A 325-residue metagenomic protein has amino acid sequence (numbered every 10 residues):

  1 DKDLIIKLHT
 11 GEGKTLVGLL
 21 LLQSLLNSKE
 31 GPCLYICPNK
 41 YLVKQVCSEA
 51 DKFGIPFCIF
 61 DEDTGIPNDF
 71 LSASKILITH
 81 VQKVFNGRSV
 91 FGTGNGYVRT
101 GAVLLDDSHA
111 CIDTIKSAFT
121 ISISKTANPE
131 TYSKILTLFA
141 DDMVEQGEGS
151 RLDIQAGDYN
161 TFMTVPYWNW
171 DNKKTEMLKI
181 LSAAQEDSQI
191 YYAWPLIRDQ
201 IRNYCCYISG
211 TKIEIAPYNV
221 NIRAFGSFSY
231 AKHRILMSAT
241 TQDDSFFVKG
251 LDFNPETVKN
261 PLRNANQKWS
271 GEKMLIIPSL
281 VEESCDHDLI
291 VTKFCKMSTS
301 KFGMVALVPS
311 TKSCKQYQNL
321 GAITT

Functional and structural regions predicted by a protein language model:
K2-I5, H9, G96-A102, D107-G321: Conserved coupling segment at the C-terminus of the helicase ATP-binding
E12-E62, K83-N86, D243, V305-K315: Conserved Walker A/P-loop ATP-binding site and its immediately adjacent core in helicase/helicase-like ATPase domains
L20-L22, E62-I66, R88-G92, V220-A224 (+1 more regions): A generic local structural motif
F57-I59, V258-K259, A322-T325: Short hydrophobic/aromatic-enriched beta-strand-loop microsegments
F60-D61, V81-S89, S209-R223, T324-T325: Short linear interaction motifs
E62, S72-G87, S108-H109: P-loop NTPase motor core
D63-L77, K315-T325: Conserved motor-coupling elements within RecA-like helicase/translocase cores
F85-N86, F91-T100: Phosphate-binding/switch loop-helix module in NTP-utilizing enzymes
